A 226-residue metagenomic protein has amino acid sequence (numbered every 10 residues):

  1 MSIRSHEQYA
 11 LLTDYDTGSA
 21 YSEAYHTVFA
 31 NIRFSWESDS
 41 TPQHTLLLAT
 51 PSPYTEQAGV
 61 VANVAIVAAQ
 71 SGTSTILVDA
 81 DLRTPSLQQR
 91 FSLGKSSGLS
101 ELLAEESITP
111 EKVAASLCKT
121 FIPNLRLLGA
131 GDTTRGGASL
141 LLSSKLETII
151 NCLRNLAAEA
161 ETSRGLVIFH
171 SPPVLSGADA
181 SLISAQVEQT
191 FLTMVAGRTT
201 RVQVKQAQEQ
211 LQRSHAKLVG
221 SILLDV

Functional and structural regions predicted by a protein language model:
S2-H26, A30, E37-T45, P51-Y54 (+1 more regions): P-loop/Walker-type NTP enzyme "switch/lid" segment
I32, S52, D132, S171-P173 (+1 more regions): Short, well-ordered turn and helix-capping elements at secondary-structure junctions
V60: Hydrophobic positions on the alpha1 helix immediately C-terminal to the Walker A/P-loop
N63-V64, A138: Short amphipathic alpha-helix
A68: Aromatic pocket-lining residues of Rossmann-like dinucleotide-binding sites
S139-V226: Conserved catalytic-core segment of NTP-binding enzymes
